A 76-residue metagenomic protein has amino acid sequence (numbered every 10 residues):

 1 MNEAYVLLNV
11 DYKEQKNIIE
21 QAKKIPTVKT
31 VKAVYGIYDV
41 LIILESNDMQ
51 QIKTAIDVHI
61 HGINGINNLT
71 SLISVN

Functional and structural regions predicted by a protein language model:
M1-N76: A compositional/biophysical signature of low hydrophobicity enriched in polar/charged and small residues
